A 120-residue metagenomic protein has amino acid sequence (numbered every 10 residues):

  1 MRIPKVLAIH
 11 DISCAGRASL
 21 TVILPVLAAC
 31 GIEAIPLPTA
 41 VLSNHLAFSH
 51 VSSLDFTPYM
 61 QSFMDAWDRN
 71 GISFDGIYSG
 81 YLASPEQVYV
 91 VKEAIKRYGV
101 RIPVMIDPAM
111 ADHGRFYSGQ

Functional and structural regions predicted by a protein language model:
M1-D75: Small-residue (G/A/S/T)-rich helix-start motifs and N-terminal tracts that mark the onset
S79-Q120: Conserved beta-alpha-beta core of the PfkB/ribokinase-like small-molecule kinase fold
